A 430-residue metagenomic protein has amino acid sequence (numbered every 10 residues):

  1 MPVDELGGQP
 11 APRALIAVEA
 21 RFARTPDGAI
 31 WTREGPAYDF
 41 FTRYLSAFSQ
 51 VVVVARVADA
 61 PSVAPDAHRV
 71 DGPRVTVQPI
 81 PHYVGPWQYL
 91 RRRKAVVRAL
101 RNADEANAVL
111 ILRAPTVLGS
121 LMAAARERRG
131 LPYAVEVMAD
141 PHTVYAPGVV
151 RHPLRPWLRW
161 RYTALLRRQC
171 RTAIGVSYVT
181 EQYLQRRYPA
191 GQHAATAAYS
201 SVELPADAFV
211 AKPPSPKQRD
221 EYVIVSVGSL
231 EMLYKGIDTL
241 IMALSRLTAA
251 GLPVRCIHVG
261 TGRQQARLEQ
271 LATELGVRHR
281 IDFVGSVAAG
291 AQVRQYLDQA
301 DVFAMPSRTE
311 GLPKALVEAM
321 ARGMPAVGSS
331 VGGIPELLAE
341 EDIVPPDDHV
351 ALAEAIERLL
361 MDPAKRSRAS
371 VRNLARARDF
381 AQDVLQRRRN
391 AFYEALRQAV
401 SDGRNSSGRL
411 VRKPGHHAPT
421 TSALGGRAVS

Functional and structural regions predicted by a protein language model:
R155-V223: Donor nucleotide-sugar binding/catalytic pocket of nucleotide-sugar-dependent glycosyltransferases
S215-K235, I241-L244: Conserved donor-binding/catalytic core segment of Leloir-type glycosyltransferases
E269-V287: Nucleotide-activated donor-binding/catalytic signature segment of Leloir-type glycosyltransferases, i.e., the conserved
S286, Q295-A300: Short alpha-helical donor nucleotide-sugar binding micro-motif in glycosyltransferases
R308: Aromatic "clamp/platform" in nucleotide-sugar-dependent glycosyltransferases that forms part of the donor/acceptor
P325-G328: Short hydrophobic beta-strand element within catalytic cores of glycosyltransferases and related nucleotide-activated
E341-V350, R358-P363: Conserved acidic donor-binding segment of nucleotide-sugar-dependent glycosyltransferases
Q382-S430: C-terminal alpha-helical cap of glycosyltransferases
